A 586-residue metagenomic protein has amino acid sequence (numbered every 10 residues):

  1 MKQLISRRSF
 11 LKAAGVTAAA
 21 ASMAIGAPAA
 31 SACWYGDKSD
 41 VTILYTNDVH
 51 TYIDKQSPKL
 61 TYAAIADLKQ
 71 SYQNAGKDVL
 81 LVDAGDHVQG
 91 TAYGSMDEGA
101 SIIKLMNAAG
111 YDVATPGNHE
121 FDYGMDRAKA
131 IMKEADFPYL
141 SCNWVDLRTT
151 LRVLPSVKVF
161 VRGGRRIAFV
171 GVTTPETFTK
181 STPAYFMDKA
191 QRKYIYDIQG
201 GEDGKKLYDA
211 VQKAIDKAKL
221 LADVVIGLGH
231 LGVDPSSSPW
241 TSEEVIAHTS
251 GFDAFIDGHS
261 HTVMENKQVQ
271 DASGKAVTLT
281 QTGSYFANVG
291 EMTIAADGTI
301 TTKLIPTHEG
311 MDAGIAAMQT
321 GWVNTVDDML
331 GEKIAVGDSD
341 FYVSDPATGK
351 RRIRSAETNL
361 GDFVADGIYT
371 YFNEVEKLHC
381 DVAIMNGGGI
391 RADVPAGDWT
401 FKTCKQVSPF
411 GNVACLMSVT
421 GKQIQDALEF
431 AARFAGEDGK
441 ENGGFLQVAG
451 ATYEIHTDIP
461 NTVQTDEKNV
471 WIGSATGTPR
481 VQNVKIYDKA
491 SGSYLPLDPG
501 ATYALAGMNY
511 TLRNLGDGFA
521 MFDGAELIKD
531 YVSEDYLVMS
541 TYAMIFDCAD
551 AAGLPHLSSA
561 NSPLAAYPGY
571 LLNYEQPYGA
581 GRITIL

Functional and structural regions predicted by a protein language model:
K2, R7, L11, G15 (+4 more regions): Acidic, metal/ion-coordinating pockets
A14-S22: Sec-dependent signal peptide hydrophobic core
M23-A29: C-terminal segment of classical bacterial N-terminal signal peptides
G36-T42, T46, T51-K55, S71-N74 (+4 more regions): Catalytic centers of hydrolytic enzymes
